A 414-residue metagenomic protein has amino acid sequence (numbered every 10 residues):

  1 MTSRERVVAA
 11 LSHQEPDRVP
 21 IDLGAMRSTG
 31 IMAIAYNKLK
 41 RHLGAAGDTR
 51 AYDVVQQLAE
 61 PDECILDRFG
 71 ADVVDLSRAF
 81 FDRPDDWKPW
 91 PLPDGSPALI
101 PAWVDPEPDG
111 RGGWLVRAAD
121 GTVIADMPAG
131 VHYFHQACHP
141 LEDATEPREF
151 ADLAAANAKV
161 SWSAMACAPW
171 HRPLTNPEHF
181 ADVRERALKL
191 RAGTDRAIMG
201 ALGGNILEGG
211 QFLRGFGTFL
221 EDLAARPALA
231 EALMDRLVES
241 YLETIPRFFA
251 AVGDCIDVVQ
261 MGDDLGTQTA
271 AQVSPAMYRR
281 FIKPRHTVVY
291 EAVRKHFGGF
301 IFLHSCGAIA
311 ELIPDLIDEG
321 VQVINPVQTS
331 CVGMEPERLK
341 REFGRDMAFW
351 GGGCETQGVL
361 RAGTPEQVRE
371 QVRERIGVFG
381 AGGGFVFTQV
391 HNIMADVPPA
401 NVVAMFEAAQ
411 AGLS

Functional and structural regions predicted by a protein language model:
M1-R41, A45-T49, M127, Q136-S414: Active-site loop segments of alpha/beta catalytic cores
T2, G70, L92-G95, D264: Residue-level detector of functionally special positions within alpha-helical transmembrane segments of multi-pass
A10-D17, L66-D67, E107-G110: Short, surface-exposed loop and linker segments with low hydrophobicity and enrichment for Pro/Ser/Thr
M32-P84: Segments that shape or occlude catalytic/ligand-binding pockets
C64-R68, S96-A98, D105-P108, L188-G193: Short, charge-rich binding segments
V73, L115-R117, A197: Ordered hydrophobic segments in well-structured contexts
R78, D82-A168: A contiguous, low-structure linker/loop signature
